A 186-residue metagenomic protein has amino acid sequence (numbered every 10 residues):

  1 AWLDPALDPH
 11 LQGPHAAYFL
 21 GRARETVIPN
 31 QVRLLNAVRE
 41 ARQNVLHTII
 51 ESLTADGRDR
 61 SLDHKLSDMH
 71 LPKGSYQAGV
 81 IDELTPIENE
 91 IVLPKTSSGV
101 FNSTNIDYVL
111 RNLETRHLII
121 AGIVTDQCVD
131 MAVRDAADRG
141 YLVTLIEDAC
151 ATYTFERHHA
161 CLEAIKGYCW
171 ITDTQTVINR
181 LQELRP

Functional and structural regions predicted by a protein language model:
A1, S52-T54, V100, C150-A151: Solvent-exposed loop/turn segments at secondary-structure junctions within structured extracellular/periplasmic domains
W2-D8, A55-G57, F155: Short acidic/His/Gly/Ser-rich catalytic and metal-binding motifs that mark active-site loops of diverse hydrolases
D4-L20: A solvent-exposed, charged loop/short amphipathic helix patch at secondary-structure junctions
H15-P29, S67-S75: A short acidic, glycine-rich active-site loop that binds or catalyzes chemistry on phosphate/adenosine moieties
Q31, L46-T48, D56: N-terminal amphipathic, basic helical "cap/leader" segment at the start of enzyme domains
R33-A41, L62-P186: Active-site-adjacent betaalpha module
R42, E51-L62: Charge-rich, acidic-biased intrinsically disordered regions
Q43-I50, I146: Short beta-strand segments at enzyme active-site cores
